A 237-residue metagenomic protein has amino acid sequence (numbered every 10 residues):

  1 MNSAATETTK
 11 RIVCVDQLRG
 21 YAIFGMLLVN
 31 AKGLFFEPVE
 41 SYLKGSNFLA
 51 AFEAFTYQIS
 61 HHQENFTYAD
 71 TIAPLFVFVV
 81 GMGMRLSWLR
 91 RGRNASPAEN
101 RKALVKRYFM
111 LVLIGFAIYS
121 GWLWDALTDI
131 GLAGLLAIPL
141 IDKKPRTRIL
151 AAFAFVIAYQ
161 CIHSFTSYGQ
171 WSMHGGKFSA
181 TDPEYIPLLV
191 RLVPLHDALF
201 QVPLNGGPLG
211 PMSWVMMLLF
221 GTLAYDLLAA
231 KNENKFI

Functional and structural regions predicted by a protein language model:
N2-S96, N100: N-terminal signal-anchor module of multipass membrane proteins
V13-D16, L27, T67, L104 (+4 more regions): Hydrophobic transmembrane-helix microenvironments that flank and shape a buried ionizable site
P38-Y42, R90-G92, S164, Y168-S172 (+1 more regions): Transmembrane helix-loop junctions in multipass membrane proteins, especially transporters and channels
F48-Y57, L111-G115, L188-D197: Active-site-adjacent bridging/hinge elements
D70-L75, W88-Y119, L123, L127-A137 (+2 more regions): Transmembrane alpha-helical segments and their boundary/interface "anchor" motifs in multi-pass integral membrane
A73-L89, L127-P139, P208-A230: Specific transmembrane alpha-helix
S120-L123, V202-L209, K235-F236: Active-site-adjacent structural elements in folded domains
R146-A229: Long hydrophobic alpha-helical segments that form multi-pass transmembrane helix bundles in integral membrane proteins
